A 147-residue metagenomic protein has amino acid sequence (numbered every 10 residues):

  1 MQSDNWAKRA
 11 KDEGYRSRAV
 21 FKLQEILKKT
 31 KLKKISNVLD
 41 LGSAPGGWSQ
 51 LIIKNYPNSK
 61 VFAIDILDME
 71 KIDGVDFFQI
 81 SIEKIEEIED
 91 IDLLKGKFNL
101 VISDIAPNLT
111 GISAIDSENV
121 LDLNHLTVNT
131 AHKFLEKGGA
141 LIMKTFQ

Functional and structural regions predicted by a protein language model:
M1-K33: Class I SAM-dependent methyltransferase Rossmann-like catalytic core, especially the SAM/SAH-binding loop
L32, Y56, K95, F134-L135: A generic alpha-to-beta junction signature in SAM-dependent methyltransferases
K34-A44: Conserved class I S-adenosyl-L-methionine
S36, S59, G139: Glycine-centered, small-residue-biased loops immediately flanking beta-strands in adenine/cofactor-binding cores
P45-Y56: Conserved SAM-binding loop of SAM-dependent methyltransferases across substrates and taxa, primarily the Class I
I66-N108: S-adenosyl-L-methionine
G96-G138, I142: Mobile active-site "lid"/loop adjacent to the S-adenosyl-L-methionine
K144-Q147: Short strand-turn motif at the edge of the Rossmann-like AdoMet-binding core
